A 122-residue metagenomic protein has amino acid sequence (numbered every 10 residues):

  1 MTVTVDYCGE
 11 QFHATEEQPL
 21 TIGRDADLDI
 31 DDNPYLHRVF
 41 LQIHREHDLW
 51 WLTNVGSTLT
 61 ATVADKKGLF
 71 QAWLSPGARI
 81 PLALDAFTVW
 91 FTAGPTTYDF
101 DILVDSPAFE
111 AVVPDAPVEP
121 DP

Functional and structural regions predicted by a protein language model:
V3, C8-T15, I22-R24, R45-L49 (+2 more regions): C-terminal boundary/linker segments immediately following FHA domains
Q18-E46: Short, charged beta-strand/loop "edge" motif centered at a coil->beta-strand transition that forms conserved
